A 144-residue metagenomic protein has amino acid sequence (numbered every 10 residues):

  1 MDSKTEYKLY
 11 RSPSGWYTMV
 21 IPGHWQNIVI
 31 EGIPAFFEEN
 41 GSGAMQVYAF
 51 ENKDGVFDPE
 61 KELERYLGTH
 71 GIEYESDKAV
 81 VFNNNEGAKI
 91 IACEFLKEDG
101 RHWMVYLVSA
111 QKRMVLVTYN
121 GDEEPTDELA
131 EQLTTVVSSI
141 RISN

Functional and structural regions predicted by a protein language model:
M1-Y10, K53-D54, V117: Short, compositionally biased strand/turn segments that nucleate or flank brief secondary-structure elements
S3, H24, N40-S42, N85-E86 (+1 more regions): Short, solvent-exposed coil/turn segments at beta-strand boundaries
S3-L9, I33-P34, N85-E94: Short, hydrophobic/aromatic-rich segments at coil-to-beta transitions
L9-R65, E98: Secretory pathway targeting signatures of secreted, lumenal, and periplasmic proteins
W25, L116-N144: Surface-exposed amphipathic alpha-helical segments
N27-I30, S109-A110, I142: Generic beta-strand structural signal
A49, L107, T118-Y119: Residue-level recognition of conserved beta-strand positions in structured domain cores
E64-K112, T134: Signature of long, low-cysteine stretches enriched in small and polar/charged residues
